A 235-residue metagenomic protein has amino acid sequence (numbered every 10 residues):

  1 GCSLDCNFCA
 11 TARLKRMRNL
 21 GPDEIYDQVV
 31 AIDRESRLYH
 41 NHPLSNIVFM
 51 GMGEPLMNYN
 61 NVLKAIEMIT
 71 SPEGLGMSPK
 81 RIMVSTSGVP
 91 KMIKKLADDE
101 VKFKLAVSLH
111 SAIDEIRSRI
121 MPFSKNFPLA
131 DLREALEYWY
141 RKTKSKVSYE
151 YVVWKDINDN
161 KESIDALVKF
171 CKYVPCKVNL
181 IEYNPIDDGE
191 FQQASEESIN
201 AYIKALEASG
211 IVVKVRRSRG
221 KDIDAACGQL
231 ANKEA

Functional and structural regions predicted by a protein language model:
G1-E24: Canonical Radical SAM [4Fe-4S] cluster-binding loop centered on the CxxxCxxC motif and its immediate flanking residues
S3, G53-P55, P90, D222 (+1 more regions): Gly/Ser/Thr-rich beta-alpha loop segments that engage phosphate groups in nucleotides
P22-D23, D27-L38: Ferredoxin-type iron-sulfur electron-transfer modules in oxidoreductases and energy-metabolism complexes
D33-S209: Conserved AdoMet/S-adenosylmethionine-binding subsite of the radical SAM
L180, V215-R217: A structural preference for short, hydrophobic beta-strand core positions in alpha/beta folds
P185-G189, S218-A225: Short proline/glycine- and acidic-rich turn/helix-capping motifs at secondary-structure junctions
A208, G220-A235: Radical SAM enzyme core and accessory elements
